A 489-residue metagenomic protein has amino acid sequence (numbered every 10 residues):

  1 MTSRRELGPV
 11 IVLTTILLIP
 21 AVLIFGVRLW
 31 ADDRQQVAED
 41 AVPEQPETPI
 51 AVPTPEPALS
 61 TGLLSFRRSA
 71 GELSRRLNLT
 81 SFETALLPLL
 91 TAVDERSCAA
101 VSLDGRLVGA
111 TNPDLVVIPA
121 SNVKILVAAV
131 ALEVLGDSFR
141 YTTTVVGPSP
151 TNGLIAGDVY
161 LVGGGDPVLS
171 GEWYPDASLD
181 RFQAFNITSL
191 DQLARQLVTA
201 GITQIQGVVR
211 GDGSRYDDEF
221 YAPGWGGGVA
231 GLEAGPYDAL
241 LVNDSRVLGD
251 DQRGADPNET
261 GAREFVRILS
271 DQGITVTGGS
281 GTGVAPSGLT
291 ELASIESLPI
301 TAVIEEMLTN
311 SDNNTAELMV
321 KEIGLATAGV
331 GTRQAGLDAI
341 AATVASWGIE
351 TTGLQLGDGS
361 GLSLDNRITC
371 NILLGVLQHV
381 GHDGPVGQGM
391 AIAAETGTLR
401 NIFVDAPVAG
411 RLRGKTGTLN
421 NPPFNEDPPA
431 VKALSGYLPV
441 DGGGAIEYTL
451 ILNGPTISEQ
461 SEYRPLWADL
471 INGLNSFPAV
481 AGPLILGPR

Functional and structural regions predicted by a protein language model:
I11-F25: Hydrophobic membrane-insertion alpha-helices, especially the h-region of bacterial N-terminal signal peptides
V22-Q45, R140: C-terminal region of N-terminal signal peptides and the immediate post-cleavage residues of exported proteins
P49-V116, I187, L193-I202: Beta-lactamase-like hydrolase cores
R96-S97, L154-D238, G273-I274, G324-I372: Mid-domain, small-residue-enriched loop/turn segments at the edges of structured enzyme/sensor domains
G109-T111, L325-R489: Small-residue-rich helix-loop
P119-D137, V209, L240, E264-L269 (+2 more regions): Active-site SXXK
E133-P148, A156, G273-T282, V386-G387: Short, well-structured active-site flanking segments
P236, N243-G387: A small/polar active-site loop signature that marks catalytic segments
